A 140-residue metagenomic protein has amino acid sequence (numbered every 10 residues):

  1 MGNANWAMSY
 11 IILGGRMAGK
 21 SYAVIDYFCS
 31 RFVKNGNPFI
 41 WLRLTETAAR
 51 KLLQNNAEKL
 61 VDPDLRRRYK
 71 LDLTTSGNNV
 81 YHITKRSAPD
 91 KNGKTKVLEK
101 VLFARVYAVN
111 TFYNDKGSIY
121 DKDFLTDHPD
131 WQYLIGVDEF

Functional and structural regions predicted by a protein language model:
M1-N5: Pre-Walker A adenine-sensing motif
W6, D130-W131: Short loop/turn elements that form and flank the Walker-type P-loop nucleotide-binding site in RecA-like NTPase cores
S9, F103, L134: A residue-level signal for beta-strand positions that form part of recognition/binding surfaces within mature
S9-K85: Conserved P-loop
R16, A108-T111, E139: Short, flexible loop/turn elements at secondary-structure junctions
R16, H128-P129: Conserved aromatic-histidine-acidic binding/catalytic patches
E58-T126: Inter-Walker segment of RecA-like/P-loop motor cores
W131-F140: SF2 helicase catalytic motif II
